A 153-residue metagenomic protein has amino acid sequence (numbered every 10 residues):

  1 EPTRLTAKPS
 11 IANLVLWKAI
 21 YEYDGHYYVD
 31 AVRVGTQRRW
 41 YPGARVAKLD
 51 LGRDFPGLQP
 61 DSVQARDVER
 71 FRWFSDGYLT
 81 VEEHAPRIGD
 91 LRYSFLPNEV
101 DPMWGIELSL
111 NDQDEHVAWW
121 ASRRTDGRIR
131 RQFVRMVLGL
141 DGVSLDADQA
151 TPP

Functional and structural regions predicted by a protein language model:
E1-T3: Alpha-helical transmembrane signal-anchor/signal-peptide segments
L14-P153: Extracytosolic and intramembrane catalytic regions of membrane-associated proteins in envelope/secretory systems
